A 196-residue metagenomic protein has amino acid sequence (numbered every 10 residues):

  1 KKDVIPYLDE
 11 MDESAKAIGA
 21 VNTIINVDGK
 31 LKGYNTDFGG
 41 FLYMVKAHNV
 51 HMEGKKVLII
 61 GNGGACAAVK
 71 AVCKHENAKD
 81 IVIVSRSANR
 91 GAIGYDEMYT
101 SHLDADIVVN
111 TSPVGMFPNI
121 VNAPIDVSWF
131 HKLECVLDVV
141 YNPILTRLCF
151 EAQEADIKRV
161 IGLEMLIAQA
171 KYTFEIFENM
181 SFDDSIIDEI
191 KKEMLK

Functional and structural regions predicted by a protein language model:
K1-A47, L145, A155: Phosphate/diphosphate ligand-binding glycine-rich loop within oxidoreductases
V4-L8, V69, C73, L148 (+1 more regions): Hydrophobic packing residues within well-ordered alpha-helices of enzyme cores
N35-F38, V45-K46, V50, G54-K74 (+1 more regions): Glycine-rich adenosine-cofactor-binding loop
G63, R86-S87, N142: Residues in the short beta-alpha loop(s) of Rossmann-like NAD(P)-binding domains
H75-G94: NAD(P)-binding Rossmann-fold cofactor-contacting core
G91-V160: Rossmann-like adenosine-cofactor binding region
V139-K196: Adenosine-phosphate binding glycine-rich loop
